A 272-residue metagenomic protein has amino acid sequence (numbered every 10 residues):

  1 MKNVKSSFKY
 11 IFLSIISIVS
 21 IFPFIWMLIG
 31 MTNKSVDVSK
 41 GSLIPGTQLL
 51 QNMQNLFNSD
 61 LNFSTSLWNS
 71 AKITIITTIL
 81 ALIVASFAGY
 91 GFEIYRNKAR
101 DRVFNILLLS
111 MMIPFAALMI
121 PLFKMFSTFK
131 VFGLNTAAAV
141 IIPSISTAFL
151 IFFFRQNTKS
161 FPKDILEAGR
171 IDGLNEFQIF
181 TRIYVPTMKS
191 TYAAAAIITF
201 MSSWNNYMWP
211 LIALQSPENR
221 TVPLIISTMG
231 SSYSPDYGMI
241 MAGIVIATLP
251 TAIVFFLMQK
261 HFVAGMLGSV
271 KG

Functional and structural regions predicted by a protein language model:
K2-G272: A structural signal for multi-pass alpha-helical bundles of membrane permease subunits that mediate small-molecule
